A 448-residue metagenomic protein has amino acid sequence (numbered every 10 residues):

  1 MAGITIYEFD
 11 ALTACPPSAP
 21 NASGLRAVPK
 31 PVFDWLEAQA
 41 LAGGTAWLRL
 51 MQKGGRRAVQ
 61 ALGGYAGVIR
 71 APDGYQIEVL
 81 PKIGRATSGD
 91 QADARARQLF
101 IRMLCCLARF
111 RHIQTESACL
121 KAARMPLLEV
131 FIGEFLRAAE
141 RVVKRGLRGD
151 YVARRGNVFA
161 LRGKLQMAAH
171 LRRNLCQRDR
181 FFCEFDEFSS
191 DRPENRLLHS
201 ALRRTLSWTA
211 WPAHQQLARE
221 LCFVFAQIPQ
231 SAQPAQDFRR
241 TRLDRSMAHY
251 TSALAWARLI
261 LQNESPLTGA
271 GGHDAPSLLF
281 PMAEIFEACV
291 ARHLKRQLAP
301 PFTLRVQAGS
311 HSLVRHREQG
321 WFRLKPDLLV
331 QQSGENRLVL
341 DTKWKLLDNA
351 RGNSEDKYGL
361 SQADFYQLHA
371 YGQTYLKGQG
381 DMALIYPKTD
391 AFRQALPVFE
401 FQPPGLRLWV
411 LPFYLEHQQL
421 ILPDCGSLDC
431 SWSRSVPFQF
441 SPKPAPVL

Functional and structural regions predicted by a protein language model:
M1-A40, A270-L448: Catalytic core segments in nucleotide and nucleic-acid processing enzymes
A2-A270, A275-P276: Residue(s) in the substrate-gating loop at a strand-loop-helix junction that position the organic substrate next
